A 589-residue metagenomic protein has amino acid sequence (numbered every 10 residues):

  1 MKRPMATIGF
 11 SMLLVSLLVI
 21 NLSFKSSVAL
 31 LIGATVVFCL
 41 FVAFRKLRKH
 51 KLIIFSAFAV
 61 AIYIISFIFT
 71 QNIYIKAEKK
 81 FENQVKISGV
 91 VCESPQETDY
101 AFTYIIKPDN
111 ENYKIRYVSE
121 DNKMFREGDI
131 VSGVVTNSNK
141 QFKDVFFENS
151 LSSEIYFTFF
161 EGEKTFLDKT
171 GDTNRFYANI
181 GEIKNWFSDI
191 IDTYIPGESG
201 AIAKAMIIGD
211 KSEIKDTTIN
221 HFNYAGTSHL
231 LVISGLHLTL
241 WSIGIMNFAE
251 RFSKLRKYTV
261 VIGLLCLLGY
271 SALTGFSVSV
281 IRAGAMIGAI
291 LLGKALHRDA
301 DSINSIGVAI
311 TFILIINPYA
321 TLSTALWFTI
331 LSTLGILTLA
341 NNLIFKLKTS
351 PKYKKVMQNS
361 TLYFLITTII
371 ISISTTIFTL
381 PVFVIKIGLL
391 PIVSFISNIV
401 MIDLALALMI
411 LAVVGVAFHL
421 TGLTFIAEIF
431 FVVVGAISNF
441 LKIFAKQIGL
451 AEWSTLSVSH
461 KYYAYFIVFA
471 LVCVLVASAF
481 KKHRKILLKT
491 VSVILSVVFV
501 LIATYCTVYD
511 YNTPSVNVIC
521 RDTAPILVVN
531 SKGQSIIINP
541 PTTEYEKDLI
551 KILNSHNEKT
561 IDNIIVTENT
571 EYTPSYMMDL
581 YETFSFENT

Functional and structural regions predicted by a protein language model:
M1-E78, R282, Y463, A477-S478 (+2 more regions): N-terminal leader/targeting segments
G9, L13, F276-A470, A477-K481: Internal transmembrane alpha-helical bundles of multi-pass membrane proteins
F10, E154-L292: Aromatic-rich juxtamembrane segments at the membrane interface
I32-V37, F41-H50, N83, K348-K352 (+4 more regions): Glycine- and aromatic-enriched alpha-helical transmembrane segments of multi-pass membrane proteins
E82-E97: Structural detector for short beta-strands of small beta-barrel domains
E111-F125: Beta-strand/loop nucleic-acid-binding surfaces
V413, N512-I550, T560-N563: Conserved beta-strand hairpin/beta-sheet module of binuclear metal-dependent hydrolase folds, prominently
S535, P541-T589: Active-site metal-binding motif and surrounding structural segment of the metallo-beta-lactamase
